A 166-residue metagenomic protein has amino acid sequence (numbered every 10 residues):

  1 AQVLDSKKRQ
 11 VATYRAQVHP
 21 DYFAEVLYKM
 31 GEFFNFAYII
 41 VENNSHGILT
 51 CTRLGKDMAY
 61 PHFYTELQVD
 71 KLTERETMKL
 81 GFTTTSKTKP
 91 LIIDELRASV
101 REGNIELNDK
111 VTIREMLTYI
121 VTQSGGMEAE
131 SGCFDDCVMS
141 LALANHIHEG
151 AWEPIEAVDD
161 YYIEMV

Functional and structural regions predicted by a protein language model:
A1-D5, S140-L143: Acidic, metal-ligating active-site segments
D5-Q123: Mg2+-dependent endonuclease catalytic cores in nucleic-acid-processing enzymes, primarily RNase H-like
T13, D135, A142-V166: Acidic two-metal-ion nuclease catalytic site recognized across multiple nuclease folds, prominently DnaQ/RNase D-T
D21, S131-M139: Short, conserved micro-motifs enriched in small and acidic residues
I39-E42, D136, S140: Short, conserved catalytic/metal-binding motifs centered on acidic residues
V121-G132: Short, solvent-exposed helix-loop connector elements
